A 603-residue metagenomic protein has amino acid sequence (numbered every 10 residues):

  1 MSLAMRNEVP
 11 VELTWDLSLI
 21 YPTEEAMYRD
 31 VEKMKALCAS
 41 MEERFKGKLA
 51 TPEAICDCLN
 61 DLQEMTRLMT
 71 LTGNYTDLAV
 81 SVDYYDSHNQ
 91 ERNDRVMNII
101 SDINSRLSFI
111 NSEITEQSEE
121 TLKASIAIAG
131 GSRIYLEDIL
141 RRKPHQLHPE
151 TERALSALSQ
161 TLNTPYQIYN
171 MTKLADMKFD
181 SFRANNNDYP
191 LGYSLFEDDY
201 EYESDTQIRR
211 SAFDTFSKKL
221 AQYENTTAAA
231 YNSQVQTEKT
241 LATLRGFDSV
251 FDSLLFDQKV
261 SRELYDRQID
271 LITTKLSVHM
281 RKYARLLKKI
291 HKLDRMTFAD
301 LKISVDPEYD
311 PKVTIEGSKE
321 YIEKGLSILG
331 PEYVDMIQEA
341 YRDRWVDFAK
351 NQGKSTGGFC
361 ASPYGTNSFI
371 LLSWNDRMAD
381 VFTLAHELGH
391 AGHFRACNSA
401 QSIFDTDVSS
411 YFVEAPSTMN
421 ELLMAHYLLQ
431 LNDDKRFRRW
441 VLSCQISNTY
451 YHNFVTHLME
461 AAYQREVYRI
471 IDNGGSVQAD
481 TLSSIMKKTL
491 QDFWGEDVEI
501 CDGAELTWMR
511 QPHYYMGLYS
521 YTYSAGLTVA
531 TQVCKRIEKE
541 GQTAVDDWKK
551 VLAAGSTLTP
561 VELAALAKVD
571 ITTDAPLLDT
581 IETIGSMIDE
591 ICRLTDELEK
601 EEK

Functional and structural regions predicted by a protein language model:
M1-P307, K319, R593-K603: A well-structured
E8-V9, P22, E137-R141, Q146 (+6 more regions): C-terminal, non-catalytic "cap/extension" segments appended to globular domains
G246, N375-A396, S417, L422 (+1 more regions): Active-site recognition of the HExxH zinc-binding catalytic motif
R285, K289-I328, V334, W345 (+5 more regions): Long, K/E/R/D-enriched contiguous segments that form extended
E308-V313, V346-T366: Catalytic zinc-binding patch centered on the HExxH motif and its immediate surroundings that defines zinc-dependent
D310-I315, G365-A385: Short pre-active-site segment immediately N-terminal to the catalytic Zn-binding motif
K324-D335, A361, H390, F394-S402 (+1 more regions): Conserved helix-loop functional segments at active or binding sites
V408-F437, I446-N448, H452, G526: Post-HExxH zinc-binding segment in Zn-dependent metallohydrolases
